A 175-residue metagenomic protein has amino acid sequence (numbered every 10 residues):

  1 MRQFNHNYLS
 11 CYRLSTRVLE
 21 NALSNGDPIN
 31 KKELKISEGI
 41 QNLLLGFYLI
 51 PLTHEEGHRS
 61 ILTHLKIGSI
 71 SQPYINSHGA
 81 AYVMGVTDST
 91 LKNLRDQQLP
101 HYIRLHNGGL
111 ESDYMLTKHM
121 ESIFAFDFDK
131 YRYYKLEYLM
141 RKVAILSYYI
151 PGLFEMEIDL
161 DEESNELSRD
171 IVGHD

Functional and structural regions predicted by a protein language model:
M1-D175: Hydrophobic alpha-helical membrane segments
